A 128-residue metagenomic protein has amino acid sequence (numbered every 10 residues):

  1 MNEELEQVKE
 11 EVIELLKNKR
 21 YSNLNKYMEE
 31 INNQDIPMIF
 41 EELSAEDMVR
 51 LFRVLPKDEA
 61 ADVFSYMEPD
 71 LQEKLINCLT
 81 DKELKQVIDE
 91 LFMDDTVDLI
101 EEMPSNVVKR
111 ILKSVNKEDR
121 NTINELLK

Functional and structural regions predicted by a protein language model:
M1-K128: Hydrophobic packing positions in regular secondary-structure scaffolds
